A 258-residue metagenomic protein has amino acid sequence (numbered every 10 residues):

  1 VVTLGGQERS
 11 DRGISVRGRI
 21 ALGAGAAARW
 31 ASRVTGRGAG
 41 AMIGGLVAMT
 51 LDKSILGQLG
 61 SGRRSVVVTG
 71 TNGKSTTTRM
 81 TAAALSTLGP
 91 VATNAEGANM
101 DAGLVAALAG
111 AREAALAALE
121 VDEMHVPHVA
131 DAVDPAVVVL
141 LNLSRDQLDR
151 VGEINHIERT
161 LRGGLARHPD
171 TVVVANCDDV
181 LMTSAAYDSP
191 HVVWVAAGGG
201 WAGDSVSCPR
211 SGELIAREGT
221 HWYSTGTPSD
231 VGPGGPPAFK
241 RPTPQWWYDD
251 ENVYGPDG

Functional and structural regions predicted by a protein language model:
T3-I14, V193-G258: Adenine nucleotide phosphate-binding catalytic loops in nucleotide-utilizing enzymes
G5-A196, W201-R210, R217: Phosphate-binding loop of NTP-binding sites
